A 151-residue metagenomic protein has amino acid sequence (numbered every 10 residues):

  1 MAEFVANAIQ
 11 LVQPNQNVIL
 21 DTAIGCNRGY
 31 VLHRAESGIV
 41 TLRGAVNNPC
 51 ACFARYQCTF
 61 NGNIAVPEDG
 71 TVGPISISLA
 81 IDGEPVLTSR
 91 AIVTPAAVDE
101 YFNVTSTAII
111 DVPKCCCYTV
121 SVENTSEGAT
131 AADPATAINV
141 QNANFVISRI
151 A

Functional and structural regions predicted by a protein language model:
M1-A151: Extracellular jelly-roll beta-sandwich "head" domains, especially the C-terminal globular C1q domain
